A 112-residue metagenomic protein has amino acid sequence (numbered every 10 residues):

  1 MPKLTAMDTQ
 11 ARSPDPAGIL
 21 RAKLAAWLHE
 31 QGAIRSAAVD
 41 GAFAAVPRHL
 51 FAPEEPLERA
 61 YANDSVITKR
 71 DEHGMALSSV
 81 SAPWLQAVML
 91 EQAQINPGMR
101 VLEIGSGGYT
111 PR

Functional and structural regions predicted by a protein language model:
P2-P111: Class I SAM-dependent transferase core
